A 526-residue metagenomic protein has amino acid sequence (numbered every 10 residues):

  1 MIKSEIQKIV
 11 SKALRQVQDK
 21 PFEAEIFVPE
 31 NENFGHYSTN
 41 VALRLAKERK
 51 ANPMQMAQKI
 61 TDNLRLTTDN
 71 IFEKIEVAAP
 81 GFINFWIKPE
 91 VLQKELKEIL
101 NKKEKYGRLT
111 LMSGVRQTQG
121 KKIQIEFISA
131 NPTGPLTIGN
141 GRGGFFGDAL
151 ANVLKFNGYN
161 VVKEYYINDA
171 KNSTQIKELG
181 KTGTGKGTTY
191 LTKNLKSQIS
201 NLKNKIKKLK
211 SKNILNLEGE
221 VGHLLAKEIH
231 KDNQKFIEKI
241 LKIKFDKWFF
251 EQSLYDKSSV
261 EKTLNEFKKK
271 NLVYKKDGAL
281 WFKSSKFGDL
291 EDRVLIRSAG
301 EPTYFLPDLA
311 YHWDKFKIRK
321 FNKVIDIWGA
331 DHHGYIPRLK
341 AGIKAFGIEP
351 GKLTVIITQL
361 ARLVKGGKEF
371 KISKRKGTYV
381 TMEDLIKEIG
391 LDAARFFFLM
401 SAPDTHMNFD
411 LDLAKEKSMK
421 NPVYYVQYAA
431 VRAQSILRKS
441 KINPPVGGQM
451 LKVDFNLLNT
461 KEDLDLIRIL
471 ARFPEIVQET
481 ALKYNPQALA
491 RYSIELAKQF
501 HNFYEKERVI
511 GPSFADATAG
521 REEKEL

Functional and structural regions predicted by a protein language model:
M1-I26: Charged, compositionally biased N-terminal leader segments and the immediate start of the first structured element
F22-T39, R44, R49-S513, G520-L526: NTP-dependent nucleotidyl-transfer catalytic core
